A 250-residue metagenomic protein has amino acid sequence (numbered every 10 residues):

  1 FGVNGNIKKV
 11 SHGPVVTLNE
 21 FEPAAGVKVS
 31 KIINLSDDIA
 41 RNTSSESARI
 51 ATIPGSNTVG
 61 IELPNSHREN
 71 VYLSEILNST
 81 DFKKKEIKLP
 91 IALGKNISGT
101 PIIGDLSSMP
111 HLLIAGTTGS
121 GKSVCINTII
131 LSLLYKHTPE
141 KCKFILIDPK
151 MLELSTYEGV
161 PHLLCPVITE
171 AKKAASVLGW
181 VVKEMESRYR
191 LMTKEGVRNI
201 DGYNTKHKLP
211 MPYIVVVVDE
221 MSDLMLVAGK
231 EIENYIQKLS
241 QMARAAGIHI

Functional and structural regions predicted by a protein language model:
F1-K84: Non-catalytic, charged/low-complexity accessory segments that flank nucleotide-binding cores of NTPase families
G5, L18-N19, K31, I53-E62 (+2 more regions): P-loop NTPase catalytic phosphate-binding loop
